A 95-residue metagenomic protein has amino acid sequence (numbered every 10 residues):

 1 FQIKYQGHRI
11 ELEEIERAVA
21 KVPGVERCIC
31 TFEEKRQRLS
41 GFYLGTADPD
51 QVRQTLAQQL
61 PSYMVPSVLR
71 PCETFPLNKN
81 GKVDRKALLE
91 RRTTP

Functional and structural regions predicted by a protein language model:
F1-P95: AMP-dependent adenylate-forming
